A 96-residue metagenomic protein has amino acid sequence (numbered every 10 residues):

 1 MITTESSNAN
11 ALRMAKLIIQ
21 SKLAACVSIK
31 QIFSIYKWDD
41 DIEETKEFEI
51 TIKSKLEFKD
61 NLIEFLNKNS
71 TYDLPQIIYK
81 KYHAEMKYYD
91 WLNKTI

Functional and structural regions predicted by a protein language model:
M1-I96: Positively charged, small/polar-rich N-terminal and surface patches that mediate targeting and assembly and bind
